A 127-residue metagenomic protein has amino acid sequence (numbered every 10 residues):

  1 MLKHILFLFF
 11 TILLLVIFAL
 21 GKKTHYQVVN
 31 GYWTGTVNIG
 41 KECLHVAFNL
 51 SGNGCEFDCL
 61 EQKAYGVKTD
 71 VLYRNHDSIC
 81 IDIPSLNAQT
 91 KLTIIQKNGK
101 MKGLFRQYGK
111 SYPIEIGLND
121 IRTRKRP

Functional and structural regions predicted by a protein language model:
M1-V28: Bacterial Sec-dependent N-terminal signal peptides
H4, K97-N98: Intrinsic disorder/low-complexity segments enriched in polar/small residues
H4, N75, L92, I121-T123: Solvent-exposed, non-transmembrane amphipathic alpha-helical segments
F18-T34, L50, D120-P127: N-terminal helix-cap/turn-to-beta initiation motif at the start of protein domains
Q27-Q96, K102-Y112: Central antiparallel beta-sheet cores of small beta-barrel/beta-sandwich binding domains
P113-L118: Edge beta-strands of extracellular beta-sandwich domains
